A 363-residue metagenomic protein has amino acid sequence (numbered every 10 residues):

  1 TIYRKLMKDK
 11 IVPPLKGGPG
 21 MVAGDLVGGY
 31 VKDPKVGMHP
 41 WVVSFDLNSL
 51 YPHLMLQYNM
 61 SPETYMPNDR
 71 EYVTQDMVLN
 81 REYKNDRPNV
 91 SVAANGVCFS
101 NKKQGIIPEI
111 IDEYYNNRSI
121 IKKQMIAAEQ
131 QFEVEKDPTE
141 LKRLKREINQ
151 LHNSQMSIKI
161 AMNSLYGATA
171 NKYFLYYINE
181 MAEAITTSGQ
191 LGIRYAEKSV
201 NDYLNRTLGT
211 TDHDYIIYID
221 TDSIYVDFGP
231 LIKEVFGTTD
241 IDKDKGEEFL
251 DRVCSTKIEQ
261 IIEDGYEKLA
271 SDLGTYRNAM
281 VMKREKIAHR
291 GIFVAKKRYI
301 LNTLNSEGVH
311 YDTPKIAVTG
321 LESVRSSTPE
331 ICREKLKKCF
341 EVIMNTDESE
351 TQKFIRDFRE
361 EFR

Functional and structural regions predicted by a protein language model:
T1-R363: Conserved acidic
